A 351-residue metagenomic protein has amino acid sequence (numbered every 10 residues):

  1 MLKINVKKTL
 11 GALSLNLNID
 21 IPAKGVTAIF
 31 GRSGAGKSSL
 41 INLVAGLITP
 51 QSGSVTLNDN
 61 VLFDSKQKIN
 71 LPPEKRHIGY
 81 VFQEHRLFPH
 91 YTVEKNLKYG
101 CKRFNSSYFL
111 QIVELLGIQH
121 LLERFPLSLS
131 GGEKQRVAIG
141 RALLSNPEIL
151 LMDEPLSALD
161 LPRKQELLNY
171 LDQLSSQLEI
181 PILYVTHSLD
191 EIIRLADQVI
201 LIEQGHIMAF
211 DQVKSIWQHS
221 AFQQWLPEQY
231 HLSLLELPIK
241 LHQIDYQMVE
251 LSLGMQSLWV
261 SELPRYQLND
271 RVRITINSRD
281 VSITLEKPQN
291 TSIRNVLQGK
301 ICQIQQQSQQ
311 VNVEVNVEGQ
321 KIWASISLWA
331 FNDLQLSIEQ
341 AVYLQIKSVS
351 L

Functional and structural regions predicted by a protein language model:
N60-D64, S106-L122, D172-Q173: Conserved ABC ATPase "signature" region
L62-G79: ABC ATPase NBD coupling module
F125-L129, E133-Q135: Conserved ABC ATPase signature
L144-E148: A short, proline-enriched helix->beta-strand linker immediately N-terminal to the Walker B motif in ABC-type P-loop
L150-E154: Catalytic Walker B motif of ABC-type/P-loop ATPase nucleotide-binding domains
S176, T186-Q256: Internal alpha/beta loop-helix hairpins
S257-I304, K321-W323, L328-L351: Glycine/charge-rich catalytic "coupling/switch" loops of P-loop NTPases
